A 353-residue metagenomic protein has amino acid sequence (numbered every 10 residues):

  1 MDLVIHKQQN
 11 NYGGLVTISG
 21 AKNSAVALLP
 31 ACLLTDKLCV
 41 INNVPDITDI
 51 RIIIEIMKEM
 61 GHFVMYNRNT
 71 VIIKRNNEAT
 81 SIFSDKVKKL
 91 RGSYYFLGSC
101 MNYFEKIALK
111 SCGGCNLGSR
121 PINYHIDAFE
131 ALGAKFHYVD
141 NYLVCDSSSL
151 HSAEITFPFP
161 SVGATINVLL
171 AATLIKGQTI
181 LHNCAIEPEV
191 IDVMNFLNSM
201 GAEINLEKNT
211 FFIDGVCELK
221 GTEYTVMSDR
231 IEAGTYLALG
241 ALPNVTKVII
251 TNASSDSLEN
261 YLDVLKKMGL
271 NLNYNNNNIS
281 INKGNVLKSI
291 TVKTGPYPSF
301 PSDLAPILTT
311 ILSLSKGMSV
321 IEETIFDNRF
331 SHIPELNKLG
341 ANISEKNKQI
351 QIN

Functional and structural regions predicted by a protein language model:
M1-N353: Short, structured segments at the rim of ligand-binding sites
